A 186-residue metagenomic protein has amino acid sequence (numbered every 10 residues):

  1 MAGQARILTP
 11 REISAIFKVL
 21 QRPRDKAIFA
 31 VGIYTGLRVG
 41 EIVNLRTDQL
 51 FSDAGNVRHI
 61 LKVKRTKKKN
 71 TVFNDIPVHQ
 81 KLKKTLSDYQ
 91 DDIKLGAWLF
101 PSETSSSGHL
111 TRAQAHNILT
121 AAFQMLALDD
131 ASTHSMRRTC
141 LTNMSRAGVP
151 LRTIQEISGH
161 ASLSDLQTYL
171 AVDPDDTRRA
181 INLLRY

Functional and structural regions predicted by a protein language model:
M1-E12, N70-H79, K94-G96: DNA breakage-rejoining catalytic core of tyrosine-based enzymes
P10-T35, V39: Basic, Lys/Arg- and aromatic-enriched nucleic-acid-binding interface segment
I13, D25, R112, R137-R138: Short, leucine-enriched amphipathic alpha-helices that occur as contiguous helical runs
G32, M144-S145: Short helix-to-turn junction characteristic of helix-turn-helix DNA-binding domains, especially the helix
E41-V43, A131, L141, G148-H160: Active-site-proximal segment of tyrosine recombinases
N44-F73, P77-Q80: Conserved tyrosine-mediated DNA breakage-rejoining catalytic core shared by Y-recombinases
K67, S158-L183: Catalytic-site neighborhood detector that most strongly recognizes the C-terminal catalytic loop/helix of tyrosine
K67-S87, W98-I118: C-terminal catalytic core of Y-nucleophile DNA break-rejoin enzymes
